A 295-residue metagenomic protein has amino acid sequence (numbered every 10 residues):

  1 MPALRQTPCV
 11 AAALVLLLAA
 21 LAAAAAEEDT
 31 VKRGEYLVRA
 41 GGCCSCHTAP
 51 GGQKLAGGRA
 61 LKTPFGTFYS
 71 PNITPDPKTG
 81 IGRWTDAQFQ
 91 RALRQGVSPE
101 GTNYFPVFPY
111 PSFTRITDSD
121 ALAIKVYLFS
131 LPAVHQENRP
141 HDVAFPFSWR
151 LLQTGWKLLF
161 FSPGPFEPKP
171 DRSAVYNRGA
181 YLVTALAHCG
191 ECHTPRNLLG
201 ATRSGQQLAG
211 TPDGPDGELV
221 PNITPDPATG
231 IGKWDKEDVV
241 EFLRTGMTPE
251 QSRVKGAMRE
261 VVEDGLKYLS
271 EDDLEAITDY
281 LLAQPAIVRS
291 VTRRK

Functional and structural regions predicted by a protein language model:
M1-Q6: N-terminal secretory signal peptides that target proteins for export/translocation
V10-A20: Bacterial N-terminal signal peptides
L21-R39, K78, G155-T184: Electrostatic cytochrome c docking/interface patches
G34, A40-P50, F89, I124 (+4 more regions): The canonical Cys-X-X-Cys-His
C46-G52, R94-Q95, F129-S130, C192-L198 (+2 more regions): Detector for the c-type heme attachment site
K62-R91, P111-A121, Q207-E250, E260-L274: Electron-transfer interface patches adjacent to heme c in soluble/periplasmic c-type cytochromes and di-/multiheme
A87, G96, G101-F105, P109-S112 (+1 more regions): Membrane-embedded segments
Q136-T154, R293: Extended, well-folded interaction surfaces typified by the phenylalanyl-tRNA synthetase beta subunit core
